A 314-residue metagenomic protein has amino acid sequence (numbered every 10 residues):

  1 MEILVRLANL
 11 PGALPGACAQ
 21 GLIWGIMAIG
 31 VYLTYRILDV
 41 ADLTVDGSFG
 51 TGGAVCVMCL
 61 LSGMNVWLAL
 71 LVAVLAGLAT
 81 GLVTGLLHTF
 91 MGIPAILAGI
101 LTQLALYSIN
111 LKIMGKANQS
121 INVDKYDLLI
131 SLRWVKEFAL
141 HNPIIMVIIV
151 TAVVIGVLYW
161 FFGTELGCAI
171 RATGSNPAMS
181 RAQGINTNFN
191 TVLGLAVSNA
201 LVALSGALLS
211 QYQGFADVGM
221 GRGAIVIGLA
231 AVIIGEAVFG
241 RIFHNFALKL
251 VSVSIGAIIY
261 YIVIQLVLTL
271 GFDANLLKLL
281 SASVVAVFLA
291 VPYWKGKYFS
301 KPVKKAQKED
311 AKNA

Functional and structural regions predicted by a protein language model:
M1-M27, V55, G63-L68, L140-H141: Membrane-interfacial amphipathic/re-entrant helices at transmembrane-helix boundaries
T34-G52, L87-L101, L166-A169, L193 (+3 more regions): Short, non-helical or kinked segments that cap or interrupt transmembrane helices
Y35-F90, K136-L140, I242, T269: Membrane-embedded helix boundary and interhelical linker motif in transport proteins
M64-L104, I109, T151-A152, I255-G256 (+1 more regions): Alpha-helical transmembrane segments within multi-pass membrane transporters and channels
T80, L140-I225: Helix-loop-helix "hairpin" substructures at the membrane interface of multi-pass membrane proteins
A95, G99, Q103-G163, L193 (+4 more regions): Transmembrane helix-bundle core of multi-pass membrane transporters and related energy-transducing complexes
S175-A182, N186-F189, L248-V251, Y261-A314: Cytosolic-side transmembrane-helix boundaries in multi-pass membrane proteins
V202, G206-K278: Transmembrane alpha-helical segments in multi-pass inner-membrane proteins
